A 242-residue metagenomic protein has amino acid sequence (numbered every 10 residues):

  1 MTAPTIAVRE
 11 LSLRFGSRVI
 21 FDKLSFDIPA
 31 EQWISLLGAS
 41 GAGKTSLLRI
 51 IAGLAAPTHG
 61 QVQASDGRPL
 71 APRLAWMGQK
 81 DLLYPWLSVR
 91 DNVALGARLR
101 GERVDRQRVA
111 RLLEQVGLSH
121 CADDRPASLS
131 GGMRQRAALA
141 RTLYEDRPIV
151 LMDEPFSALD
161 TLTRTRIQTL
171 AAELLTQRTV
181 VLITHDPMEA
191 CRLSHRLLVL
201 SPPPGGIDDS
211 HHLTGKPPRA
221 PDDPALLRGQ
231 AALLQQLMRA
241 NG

Functional and structural regions predicted by a protein language model:
I6-V8, I20-K23: Conserved structural motif at the start of ABC-family nucleotide-binding domains
L37-A39: The feature captures the beta-strand-to-loop junction immediately N-terminal to the Walker
A52: Helix-to-loop junction immediately C-terminal to a conserved catalytic motif
H59-L74: Conserved ABC transporter NBD signature motif
V104-C121: Conserved ABC ATPase "signature" region
R125-L129, M133: Conserved ABC ATPase signature
Y144-P148: A short, proline-enriched helix->beta-strand linker immediately N-terminal to the Walker B motif in ABC-type P-loop
